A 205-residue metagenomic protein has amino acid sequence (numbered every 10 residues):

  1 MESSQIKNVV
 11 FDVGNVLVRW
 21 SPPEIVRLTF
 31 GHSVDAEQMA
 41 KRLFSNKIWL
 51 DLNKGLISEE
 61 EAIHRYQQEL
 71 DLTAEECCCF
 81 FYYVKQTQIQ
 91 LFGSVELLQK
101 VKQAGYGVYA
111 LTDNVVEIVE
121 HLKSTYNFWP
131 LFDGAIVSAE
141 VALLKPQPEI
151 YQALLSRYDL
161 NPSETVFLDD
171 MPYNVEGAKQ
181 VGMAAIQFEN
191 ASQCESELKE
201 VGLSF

Functional and structural regions predicted by a protein language model:
E2-F44, Q180-V181: Active-site neighborhood of HAD-like aspartate-dependent phosphohydrolases
E2-V9, V115-V116, E120-F205: Asp-based, Mg2+/Mn2+-dependent phosphohydrolase catalytic module
D12-N15, G55, A110, A135 (+1 more regions): Generic structural signal for small/hydrophobic residues in well-ordered secondary structure, especially within
R19, Y109-D113: Short beta-strand segments
E24-I25, K47, E61, R65 (+5 more regions): Alpha-helical elements of Rossmann-like donor-binding domains used by nucleotide-donor carbohydrate transfer enzymes
R27-Q68: Alpha-helical substrate-recognition element adjacent to the catalytic core
L52-G93: Metal-dependent phosphoesterase signature
C78-Y109, E120, P148: Short, acidic loop-to-helix structural element flanking the phosphoryl-transfer center in phosphate-processing enzymes
